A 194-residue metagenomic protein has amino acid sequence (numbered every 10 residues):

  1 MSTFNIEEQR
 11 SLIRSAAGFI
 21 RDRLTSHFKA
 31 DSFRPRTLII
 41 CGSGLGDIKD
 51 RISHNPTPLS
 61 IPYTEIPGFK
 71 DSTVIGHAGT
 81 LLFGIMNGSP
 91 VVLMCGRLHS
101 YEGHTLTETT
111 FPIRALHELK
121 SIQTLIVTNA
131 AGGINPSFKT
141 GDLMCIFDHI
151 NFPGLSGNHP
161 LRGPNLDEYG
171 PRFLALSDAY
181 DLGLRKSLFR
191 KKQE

Functional and structural regions predicted by a protein language model:
S2-L176: Metabolite-binding pocket within alpha/beta catalytic cores that recognizes anionic/polar moieties
A175-E194: Active-site rim beta-loop-alpha module in soluble metabolic enzymes
